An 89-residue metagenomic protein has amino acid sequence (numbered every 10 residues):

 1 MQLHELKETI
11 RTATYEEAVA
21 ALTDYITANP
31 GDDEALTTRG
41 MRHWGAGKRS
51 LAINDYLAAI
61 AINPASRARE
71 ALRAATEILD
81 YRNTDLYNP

Functional and structural regions predicted by a protein language model:
R11, R49-L51, T76-P89: Alpha-helical linker/edge segments of TPR/alpha-solenoid repeat scaffolds and analogous pre-/post-domain helices
P30, N63-P64: Short coil turns that delineate tetratricopeptide repeat
D33-E34, S66-R67: Helix-start (N-cap) detector for alpha-helical repeat units in TPR-like alpha-solenoids, especially tetratricopeptide
